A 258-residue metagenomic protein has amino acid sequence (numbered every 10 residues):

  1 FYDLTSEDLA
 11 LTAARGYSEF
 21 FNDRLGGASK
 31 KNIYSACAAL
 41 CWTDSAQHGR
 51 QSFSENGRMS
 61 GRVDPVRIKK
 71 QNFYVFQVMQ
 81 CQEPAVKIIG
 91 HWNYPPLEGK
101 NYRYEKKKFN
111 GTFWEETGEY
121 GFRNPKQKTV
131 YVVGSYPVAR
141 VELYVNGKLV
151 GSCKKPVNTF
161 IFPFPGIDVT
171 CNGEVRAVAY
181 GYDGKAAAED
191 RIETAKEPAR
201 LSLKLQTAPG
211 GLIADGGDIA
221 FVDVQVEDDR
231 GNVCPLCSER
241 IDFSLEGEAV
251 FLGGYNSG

Functional and structural regions predicted by a protein language model:
F1-L212, D229-V233: Substrate-binding clefts and catalytic carboxylate motifs of secreted carbohydrate-active enzymes
S52, H91, I192, E239 (+2 more regions): Residue-level detector of alpha-helical recognition elements and their boundaries
V138-K148, S238-F251: Extended low-complexity, serine/threonine- and proline-enriched intrinsically disordered segments
V150-K155, R200-L203, F243-S257: Short aromatic-acidic-glycine turn motif
G216-V222: Short, solvent-exposed loop/turn segments enriched in Ser/Thr/Gly
D223, E227-D228: Short beta-strand elements of extracellular/lumenal beta-sandwich folds
